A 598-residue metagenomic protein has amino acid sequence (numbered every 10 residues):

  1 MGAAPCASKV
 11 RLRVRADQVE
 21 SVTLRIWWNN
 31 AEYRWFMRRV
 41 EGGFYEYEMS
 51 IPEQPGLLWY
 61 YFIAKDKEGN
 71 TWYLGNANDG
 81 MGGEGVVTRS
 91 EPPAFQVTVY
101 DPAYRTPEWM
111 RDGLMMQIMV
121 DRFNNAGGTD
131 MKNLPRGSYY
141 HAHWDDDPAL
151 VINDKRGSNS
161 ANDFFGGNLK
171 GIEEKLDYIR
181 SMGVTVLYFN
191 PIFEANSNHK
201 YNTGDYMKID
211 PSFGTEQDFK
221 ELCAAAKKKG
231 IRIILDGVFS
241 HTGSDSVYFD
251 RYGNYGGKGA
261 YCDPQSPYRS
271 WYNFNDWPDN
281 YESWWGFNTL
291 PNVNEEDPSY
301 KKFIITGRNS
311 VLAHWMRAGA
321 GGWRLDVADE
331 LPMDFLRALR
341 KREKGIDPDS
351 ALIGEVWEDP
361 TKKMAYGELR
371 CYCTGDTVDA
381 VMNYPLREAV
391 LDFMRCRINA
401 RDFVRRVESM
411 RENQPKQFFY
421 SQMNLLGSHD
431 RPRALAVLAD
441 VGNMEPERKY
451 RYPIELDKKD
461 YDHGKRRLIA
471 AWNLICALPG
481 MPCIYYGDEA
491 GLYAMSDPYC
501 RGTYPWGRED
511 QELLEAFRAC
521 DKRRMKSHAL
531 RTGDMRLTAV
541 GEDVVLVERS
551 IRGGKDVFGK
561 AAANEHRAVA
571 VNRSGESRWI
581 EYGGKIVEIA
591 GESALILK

Functional and structural regions predicted by a protein language model:
M1-D112, M116-Q117: Glycan-association/targeting regions that enable binding to alpha-glucans and other polysaccharides
R11, L537-G583: Carbohydrate-binding surface patches
A16, V587-K598: C-terminal beta-strand-rich structural cap/linker in extracellular carbohydrate-active enzymes
L114-M116, L187-F189, I233-L235, W323 (+4 more regions): Hydrophobic faces of well-ordered beta-strands that scaffold small-molecule active sites in alpha/beta enzyme cores
I118, I179, F189, Y206 (+9 more regions): Conserved, mostly hydrophobic/aromatic
V120-V186, I192-A318, L339-I346, K362: Substrate-binding/active-site clefts of carbohydrate-active enzymes
D121, Y366-G367, M423-L456, W472-D510: Aromatic/acidic polysaccharide-binding cleft in carbohydrate-active enzymes
C223-R232, S240-H241, S246-G257, V311 (+6 more regions): Active-site-proximal helices and loops of the catalytic beta/alpha 8
